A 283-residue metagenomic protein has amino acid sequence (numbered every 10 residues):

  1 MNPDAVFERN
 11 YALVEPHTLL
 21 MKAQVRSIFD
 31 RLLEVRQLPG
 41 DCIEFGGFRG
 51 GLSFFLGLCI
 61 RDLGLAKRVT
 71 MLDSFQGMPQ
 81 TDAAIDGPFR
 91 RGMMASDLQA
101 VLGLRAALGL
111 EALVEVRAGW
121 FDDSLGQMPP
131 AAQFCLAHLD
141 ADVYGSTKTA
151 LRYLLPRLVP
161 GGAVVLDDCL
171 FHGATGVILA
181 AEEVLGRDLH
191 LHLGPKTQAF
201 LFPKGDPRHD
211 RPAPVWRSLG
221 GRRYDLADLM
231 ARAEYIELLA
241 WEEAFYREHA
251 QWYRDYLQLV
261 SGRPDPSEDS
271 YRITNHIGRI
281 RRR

Functional and structural regions predicted by a protein language model:
M1-K22, F29, R36-R282: S-adenosylmethionine/decaboxylated-SAM
